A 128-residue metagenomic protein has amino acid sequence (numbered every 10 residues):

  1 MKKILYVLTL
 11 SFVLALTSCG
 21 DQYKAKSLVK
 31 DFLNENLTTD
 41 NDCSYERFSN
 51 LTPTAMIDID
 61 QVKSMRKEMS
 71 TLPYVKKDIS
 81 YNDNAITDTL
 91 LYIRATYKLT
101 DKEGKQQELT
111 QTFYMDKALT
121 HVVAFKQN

Functional and structural regions predicted by a protein language model:
M1-C19: Sec-dependent bacterial lipoprotein signal peptides
C19-N128: Cystatin/cathelin-like cysteine-protease inhibitor module
